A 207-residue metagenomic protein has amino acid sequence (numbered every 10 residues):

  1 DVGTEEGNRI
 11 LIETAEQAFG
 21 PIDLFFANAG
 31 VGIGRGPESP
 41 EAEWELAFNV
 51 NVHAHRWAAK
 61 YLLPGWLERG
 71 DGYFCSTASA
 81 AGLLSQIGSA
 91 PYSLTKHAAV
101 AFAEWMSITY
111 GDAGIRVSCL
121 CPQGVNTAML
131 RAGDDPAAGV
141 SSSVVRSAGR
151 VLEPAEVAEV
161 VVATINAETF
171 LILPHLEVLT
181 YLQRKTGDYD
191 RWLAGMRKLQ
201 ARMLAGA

Functional and structural regions predicted by a protein language model:
D1-I10, E41: The beta1-alpha1 cofactor-binding region of Rossmann-like NAD(H)/NADP(H)-dependent oxidoreductases
T14-F25, I33: A glycine-rich helix->loop->beta "capping" turn within Rossmann-like NAD(P)(H)-dependent oxidoreductase domains
F25-F26, F74: Conserved hydrophobic beta-strands of the Rossmann-like cofactor-binding core in SDR/related NAD(P)H-dependent
V31-E45, G88-P91: Conserved mid-core segment of classical short-chain dehydrogenase/reductases
A59, T95: Active-site helix of classical SDR
S79: Residue(s) in the substrate-gating loop at a strand-loop-helix junction that position the organic substrate next
I108-L176: SDR active-site lid
